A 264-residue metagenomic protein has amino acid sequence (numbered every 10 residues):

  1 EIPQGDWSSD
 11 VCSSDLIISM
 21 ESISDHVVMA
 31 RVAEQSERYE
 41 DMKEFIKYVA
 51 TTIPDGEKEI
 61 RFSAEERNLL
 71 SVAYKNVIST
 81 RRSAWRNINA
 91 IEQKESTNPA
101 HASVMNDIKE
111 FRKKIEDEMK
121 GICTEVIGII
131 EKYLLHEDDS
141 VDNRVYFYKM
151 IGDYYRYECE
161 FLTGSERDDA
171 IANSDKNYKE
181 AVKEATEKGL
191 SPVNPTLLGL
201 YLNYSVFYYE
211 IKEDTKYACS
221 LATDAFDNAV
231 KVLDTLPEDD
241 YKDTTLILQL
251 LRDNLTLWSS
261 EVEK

Functional and structural regions predicted by a protein language model:
E1-D15: Single conserved hydrophobic/aromatic residue that forms the stacking wall/gate of nucleotide- or nucleobase-binding
P3-Q4, A33, R61, Y209: Short N-terminal micro-motifs specific to bacterial/archaeal maturation and metal-cluster initiation sites
I17-D153, Y157-K183, D224-K231, D243 (+2 more regions): N-terminal alpha-helical interaction modules that lie
D169, N173-L233, D243: Extended serine/threonine-enriched, polar tracts that run as long, contiguous segments within proteins
D239-D240: Short proline/glycine-enriched turn/loop segments at secondary-structure junctions
